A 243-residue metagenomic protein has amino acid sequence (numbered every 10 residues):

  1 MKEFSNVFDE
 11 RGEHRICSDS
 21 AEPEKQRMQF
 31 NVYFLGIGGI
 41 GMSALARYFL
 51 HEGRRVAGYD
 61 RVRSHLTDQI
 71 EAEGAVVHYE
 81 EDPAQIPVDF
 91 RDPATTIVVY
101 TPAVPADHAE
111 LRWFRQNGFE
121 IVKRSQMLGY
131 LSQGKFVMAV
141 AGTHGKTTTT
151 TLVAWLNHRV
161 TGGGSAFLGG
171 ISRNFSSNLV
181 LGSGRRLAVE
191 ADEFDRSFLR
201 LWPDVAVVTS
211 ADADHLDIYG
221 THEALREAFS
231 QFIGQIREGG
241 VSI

Functional and structural regions predicted by a protein language model:
K2-K123, M127: N-terminal leader/targeting and accessory segments in enzymes
H14, E24-K25, Y48, E71 (+2 more regions): Phosphate-binding loop of NTP-binding sites
